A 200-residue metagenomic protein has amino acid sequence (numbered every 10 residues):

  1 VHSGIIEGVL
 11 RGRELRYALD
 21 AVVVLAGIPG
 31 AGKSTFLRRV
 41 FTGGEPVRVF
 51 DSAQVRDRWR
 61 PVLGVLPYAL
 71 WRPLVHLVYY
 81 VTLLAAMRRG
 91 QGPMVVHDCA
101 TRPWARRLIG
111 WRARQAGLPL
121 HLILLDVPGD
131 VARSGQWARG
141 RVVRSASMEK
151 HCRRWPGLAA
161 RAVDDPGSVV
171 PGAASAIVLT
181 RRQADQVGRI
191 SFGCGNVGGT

Functional and structural regions predicted by a protein language model:
V1-E14: N-terminal pre-Walker A segment at the start of P-loop NTPase domains
G12-D20, A86-R89: Phosphate-binding P-loop
V22-V24: Short hydrophobic/aromatic beta-strand immediately N-terminal to the Walker A/P-loop
A26, A31, G44, V131-T200: Conserved GTP-binding G-domain of TRAFAC-class P-loop NTPases and closely related GTPase folds
S34-G90, V131-R133: Conserved substrate/cofactor phosphate-moiety recognition/catalytic segment in nucleotide-dependent phosphotransferases
Q54-R56, A100-T101, D126-V131, Q183-D185: Conserved nucleotide-binding/hydrolysis micro-motifs of P-loop NTPases
W71-L120: Glycine-rich phosphate-binding loop used to anchor ATP phosphates in small-molecule kinases, encompassing both
A116-G135: Conserved phosphate-donor/acceptor-positioning beta-strand/loop module used by diverse small-molecule
